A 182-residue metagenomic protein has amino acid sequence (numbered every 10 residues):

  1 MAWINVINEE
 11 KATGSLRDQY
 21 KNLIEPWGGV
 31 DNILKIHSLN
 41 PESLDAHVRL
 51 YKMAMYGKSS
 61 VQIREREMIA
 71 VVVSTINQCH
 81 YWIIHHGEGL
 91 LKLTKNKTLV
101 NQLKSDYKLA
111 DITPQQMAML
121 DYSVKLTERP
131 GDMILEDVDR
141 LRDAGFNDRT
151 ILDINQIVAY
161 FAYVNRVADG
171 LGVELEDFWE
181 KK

Functional and structural regions predicted by a protein language model:
M1-K182: Hydrophobic alpha-helical segments
